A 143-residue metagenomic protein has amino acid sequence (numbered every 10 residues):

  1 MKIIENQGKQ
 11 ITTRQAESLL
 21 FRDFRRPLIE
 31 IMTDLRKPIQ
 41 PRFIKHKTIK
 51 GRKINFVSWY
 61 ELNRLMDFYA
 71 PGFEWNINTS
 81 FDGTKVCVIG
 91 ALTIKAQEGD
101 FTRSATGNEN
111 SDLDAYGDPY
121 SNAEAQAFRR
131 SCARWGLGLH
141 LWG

Functional and structural regions predicted by a protein language model:
M1-I54: N-terminal, Lys/Arg- and Ser/Thr-rich interaction peptides
K50, V57-G143: Positively charged, aromatic-enriched nucleic acid-contacting surfaces
